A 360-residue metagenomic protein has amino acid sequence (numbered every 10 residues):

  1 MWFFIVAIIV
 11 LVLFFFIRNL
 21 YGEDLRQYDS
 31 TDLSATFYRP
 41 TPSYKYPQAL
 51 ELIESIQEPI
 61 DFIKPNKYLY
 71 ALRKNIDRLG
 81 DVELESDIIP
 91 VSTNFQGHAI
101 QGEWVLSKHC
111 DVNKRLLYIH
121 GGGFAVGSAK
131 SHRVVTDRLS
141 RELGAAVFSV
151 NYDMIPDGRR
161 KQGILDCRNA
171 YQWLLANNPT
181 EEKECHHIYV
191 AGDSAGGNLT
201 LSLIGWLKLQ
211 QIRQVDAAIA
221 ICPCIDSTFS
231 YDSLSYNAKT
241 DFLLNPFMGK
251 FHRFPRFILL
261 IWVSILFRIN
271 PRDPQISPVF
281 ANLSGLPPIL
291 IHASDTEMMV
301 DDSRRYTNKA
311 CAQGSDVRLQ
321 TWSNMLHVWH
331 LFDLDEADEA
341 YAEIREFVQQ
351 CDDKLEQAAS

Functional and structural regions predicted by a protein language model:
M1-S107, S360: A glycine/proline-hinged amphipathic helix-loop "lid/cap" segment that gates access to hydrophobic ligand pockets
A7-D24, I89-S360: Alpha/beta-hydrolase superfamily serine-hydrolase fold, recognizing
